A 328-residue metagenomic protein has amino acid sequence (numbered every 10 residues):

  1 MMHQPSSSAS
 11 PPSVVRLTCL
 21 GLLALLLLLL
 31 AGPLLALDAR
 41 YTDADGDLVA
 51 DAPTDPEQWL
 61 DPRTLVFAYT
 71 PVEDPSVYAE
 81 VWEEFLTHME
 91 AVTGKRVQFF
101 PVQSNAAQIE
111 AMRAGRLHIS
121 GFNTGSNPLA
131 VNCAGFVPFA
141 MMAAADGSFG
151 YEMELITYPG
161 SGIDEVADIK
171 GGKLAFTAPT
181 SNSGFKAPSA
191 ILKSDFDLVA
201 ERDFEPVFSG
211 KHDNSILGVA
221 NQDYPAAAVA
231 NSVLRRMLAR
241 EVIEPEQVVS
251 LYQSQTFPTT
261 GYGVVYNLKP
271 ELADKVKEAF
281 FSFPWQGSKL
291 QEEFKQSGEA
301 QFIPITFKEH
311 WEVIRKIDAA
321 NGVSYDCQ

Functional and structural regions predicted by a protein language model:
H3, P11, C19, A31-A107 (+1 more regions): N-terminal hydrophobic or amphipathic helices and topogenic motifs
F67-E90, G125, S148-L217, S232 (+1 more regions): Bilobed "Venus flytrap"/periplasmic-binding protein-like clamshell domains and structurally analogous long
T70, A145-E154, V242-F280, K295-I317: Periplasmic-binding protein-like
R96-Q103, E201-K211, V249-Y252: Short beta-strand-to-loop elements that line the ligand-binding cleft of bilobed periplasmic-binding protein-like
A106-S120, C133, A167-D168, H212-S232: Short helices/loops that flank or line small-molecule/ion binding pockets
E110-D168: Acidic, polar ligand-binding/catalytic clefts
T124-A134, P188-S194, G218-N221, P225-P245: A ligand-binding cleft/hinge motif common to bilobed small-molecule-binding domains
S181-S183, F280-Q296: Periplasmic-binding protein-like
